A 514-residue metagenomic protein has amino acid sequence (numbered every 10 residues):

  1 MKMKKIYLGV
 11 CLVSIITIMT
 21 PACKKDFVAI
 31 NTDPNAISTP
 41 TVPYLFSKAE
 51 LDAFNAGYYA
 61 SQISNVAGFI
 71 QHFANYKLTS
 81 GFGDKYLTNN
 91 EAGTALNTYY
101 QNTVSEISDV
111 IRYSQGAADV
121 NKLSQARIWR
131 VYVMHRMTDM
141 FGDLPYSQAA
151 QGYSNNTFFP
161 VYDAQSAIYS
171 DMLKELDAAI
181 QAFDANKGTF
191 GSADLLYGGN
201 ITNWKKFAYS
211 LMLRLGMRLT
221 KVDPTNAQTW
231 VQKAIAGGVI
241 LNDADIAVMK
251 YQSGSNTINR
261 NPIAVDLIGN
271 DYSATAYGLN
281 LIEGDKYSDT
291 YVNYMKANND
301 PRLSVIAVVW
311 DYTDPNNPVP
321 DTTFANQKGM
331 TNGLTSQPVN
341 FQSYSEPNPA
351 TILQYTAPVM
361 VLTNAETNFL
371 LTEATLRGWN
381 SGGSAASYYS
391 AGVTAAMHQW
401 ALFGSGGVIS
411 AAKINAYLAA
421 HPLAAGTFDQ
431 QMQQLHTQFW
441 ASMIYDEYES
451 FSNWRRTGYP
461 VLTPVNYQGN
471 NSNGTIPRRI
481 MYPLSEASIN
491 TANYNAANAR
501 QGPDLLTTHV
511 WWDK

Functional and structural regions predicted by a protein language model:
M1-T32: Bacterial Sec-dependent N-terminal signal peptides
I16-M19, Y58-Y59, L402, I444-Y445: Intrinsically disordered or highly flexible coil/loop and linker segments, enriched in small and charged/polar residues
C23-I70, K77, T98-Q101, S105 (+5 more regions): Membrane-proximal, proline-rich intrinsically disordered regions
K25-V28, N348-P349, S410-A416: Short acidic (Asp/Glu) and glycine-rich catalytic loops that position anionic groups and cofactors
T39-P43, A74-W129, V133-G404, A425-M432 (+1 more regions): Structured, solvent-exposed acidic/aromatic patches
M397-K514: C-terminal functional modules
